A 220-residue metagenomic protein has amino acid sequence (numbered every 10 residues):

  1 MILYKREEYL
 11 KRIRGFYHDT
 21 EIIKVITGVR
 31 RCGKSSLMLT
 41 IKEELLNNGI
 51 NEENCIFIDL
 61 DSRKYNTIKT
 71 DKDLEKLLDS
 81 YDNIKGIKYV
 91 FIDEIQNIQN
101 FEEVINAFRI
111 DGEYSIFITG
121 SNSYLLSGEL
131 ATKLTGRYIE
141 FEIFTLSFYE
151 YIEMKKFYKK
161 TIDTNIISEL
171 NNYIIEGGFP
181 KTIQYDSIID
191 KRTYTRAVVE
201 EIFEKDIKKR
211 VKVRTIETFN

Functional and structural regions predicted by a protein language model:
M1-F16: N-terminal pre-Walker A segment at the start of P-loop NTPase domains
L3, Y149-N220: Interdomain hinge/linker elements that couple catalytic modules in large macromolecular machines
I26: Hydrophobic anchor at the beta1->P-loop junction of P-loop NTPases
K34: Conserved lysine of the Walker
L37, I41: Hydrophobic positions on the alpha1 helix immediately C-terminal to the Walker A/P-loop
I56-K85: Short glycine-rich substrate-engagement loop in P-loop NTPases that contacts/grips substrate
S115-S121, E142, Y151: Structural recognition of the conserved hydrophobic beta-strand(s) that form the central parallel beta-sheet of P-loop
Y124-E140, K155-K156: Short regulatory helix/loop adjacent to the ATP-binding pocket of P-loop NTPases
